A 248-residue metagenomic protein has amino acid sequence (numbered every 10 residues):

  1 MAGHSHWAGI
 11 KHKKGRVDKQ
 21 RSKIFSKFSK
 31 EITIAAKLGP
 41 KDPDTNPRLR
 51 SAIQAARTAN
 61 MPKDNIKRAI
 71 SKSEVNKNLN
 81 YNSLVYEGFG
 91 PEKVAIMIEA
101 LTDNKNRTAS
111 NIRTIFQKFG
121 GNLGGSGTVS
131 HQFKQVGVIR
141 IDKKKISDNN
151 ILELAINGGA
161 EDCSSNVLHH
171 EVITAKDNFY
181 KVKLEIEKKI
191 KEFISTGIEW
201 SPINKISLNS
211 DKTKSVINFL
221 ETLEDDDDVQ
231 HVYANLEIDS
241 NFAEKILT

Functional and structural regions predicted by a protein language model:
M1-G124, V129-V138, N178, D225 (+1 more regions): N-terminal cationic and glycine-rich segments that engage phosphates or anionic surfaces
V138-T248: Positively charged, low-complexity, intrinsically disordered RNA-binding extensions
